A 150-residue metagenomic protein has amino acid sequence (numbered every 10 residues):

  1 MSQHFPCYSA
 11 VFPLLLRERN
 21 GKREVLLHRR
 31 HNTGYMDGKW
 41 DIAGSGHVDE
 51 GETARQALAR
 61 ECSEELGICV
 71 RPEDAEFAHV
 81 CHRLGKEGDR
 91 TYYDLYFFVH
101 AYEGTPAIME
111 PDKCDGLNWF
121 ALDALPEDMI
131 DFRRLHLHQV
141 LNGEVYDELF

Functional and structural regions predicted by a protein language model:
M1-L26, F98: Conserved N-terminal beta-strand and adjoining loop/helix that marks the start of the Nudix/MutT-like hydrolase domain
Y8, D37-A43, P72, R90-D94: Short connector loops at helix/strand junctions that flank enzyme active sites, especially segments positioning acidic
Y8-S9, H79-P106, V140: Active-site-adjacent beta-strand/loop module that shapes the phosphate/pyrophosphate-binding cleft
L15-R17, R29, Y96-H100, N118-A121: Short, well-ordered beta-strand micro-motif
K22-E64: Conserved Nudix-box catalytic region and its N-terminal flanking loop in Nudix hydrolases and closely related
C69-H79: A short coil-to-beta-strand element that immediately follows conserved catalytic motifs
A107-V140: NUDIX/MutT-family hydrolases
E144-F150: Acidic/histidine-enriched, glycine/proline-rich intrinsically disordered or flexible terminal extensions
